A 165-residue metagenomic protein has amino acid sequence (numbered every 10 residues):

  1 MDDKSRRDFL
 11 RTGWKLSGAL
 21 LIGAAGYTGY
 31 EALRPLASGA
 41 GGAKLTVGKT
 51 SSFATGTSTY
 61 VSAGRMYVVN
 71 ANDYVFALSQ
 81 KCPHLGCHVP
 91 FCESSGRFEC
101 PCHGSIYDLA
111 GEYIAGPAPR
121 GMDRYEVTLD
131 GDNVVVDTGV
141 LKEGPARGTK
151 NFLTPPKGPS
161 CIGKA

Functional and structural regions predicted by a protein language model:
M1-K4, E31: N-terminal secretory signal peptides
D8-S95, Y125-A165: N-terminal pre-ligand scaffold of iron-sulfur
N72, A110-G111: Residue-level recognition of short loop/turn positions
G96-G104, I114-D123: Short cysteine/histidine-rich metal-coordination sites, predominantly Zn2+-binding motifs
